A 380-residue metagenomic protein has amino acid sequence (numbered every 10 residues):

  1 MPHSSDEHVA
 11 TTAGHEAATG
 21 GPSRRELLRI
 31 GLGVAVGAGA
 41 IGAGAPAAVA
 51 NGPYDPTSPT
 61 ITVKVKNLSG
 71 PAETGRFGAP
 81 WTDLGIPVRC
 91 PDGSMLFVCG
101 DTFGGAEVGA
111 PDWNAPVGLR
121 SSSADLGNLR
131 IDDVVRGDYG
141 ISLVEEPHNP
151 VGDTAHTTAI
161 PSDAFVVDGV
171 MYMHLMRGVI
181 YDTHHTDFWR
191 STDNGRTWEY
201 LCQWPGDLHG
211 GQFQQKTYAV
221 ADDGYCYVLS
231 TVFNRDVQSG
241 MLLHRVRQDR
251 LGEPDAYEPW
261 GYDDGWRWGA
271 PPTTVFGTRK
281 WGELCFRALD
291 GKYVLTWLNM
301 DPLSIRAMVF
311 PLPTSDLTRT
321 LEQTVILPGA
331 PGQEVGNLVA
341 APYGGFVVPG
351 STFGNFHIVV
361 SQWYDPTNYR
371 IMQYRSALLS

Functional and structural regions predicted by a protein language model:
M1-S23, G33-I41, V49: N-terminal secretory signal peptides
P2-S4, N51-P80, R89-A155, V166-H209 (+5 more regions): Beta-rich carbohydrate-recognition and catalytic domains
G14, T19, P205-G211: Short, amphipathic alpha-helical segments
D83-I86, H156-D163, Q214-Y218, G282-C285 (+1 more regions): Beta-propeller and closely related beta-sheet repeat lectin domains
V339: Short glycine-biased active-site loop of nucleotidyltransferases that positions the nucleotide triphosphate and helps
